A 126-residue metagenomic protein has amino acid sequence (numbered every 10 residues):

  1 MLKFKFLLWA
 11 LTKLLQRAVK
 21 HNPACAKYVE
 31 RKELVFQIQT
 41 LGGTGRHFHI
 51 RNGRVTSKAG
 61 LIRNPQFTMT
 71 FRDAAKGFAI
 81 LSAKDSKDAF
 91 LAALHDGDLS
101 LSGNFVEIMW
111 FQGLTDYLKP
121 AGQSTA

Functional and structural regions predicted by a protein language model:
M1-A126: Feature captures hydrophobic
